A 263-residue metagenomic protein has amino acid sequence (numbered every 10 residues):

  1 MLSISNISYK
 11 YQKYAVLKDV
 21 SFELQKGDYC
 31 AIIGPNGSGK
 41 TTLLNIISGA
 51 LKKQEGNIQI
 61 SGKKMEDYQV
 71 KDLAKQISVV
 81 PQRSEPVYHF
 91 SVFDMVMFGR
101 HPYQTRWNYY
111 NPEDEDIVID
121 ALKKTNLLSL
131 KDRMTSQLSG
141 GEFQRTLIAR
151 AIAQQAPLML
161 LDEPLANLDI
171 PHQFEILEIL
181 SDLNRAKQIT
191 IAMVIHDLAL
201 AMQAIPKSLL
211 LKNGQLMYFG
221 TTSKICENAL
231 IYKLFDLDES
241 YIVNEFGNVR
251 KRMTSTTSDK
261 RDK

Functional and structural regions predicted by a protein language model:
I33-P35: The feature captures the beta-strand-to-loop junction immediately N-terminal to the Walker
S48: Helix-to-loop junction immediately C-terminal to a conserved catalytic motif
G56-K64, L73: Conserved ABC transporter NBD signature motif
M134-L138, E142: Conserved ABC ATPase signature
M159-E163: Catalytic Walker B motif of ABC-type/P-loop ATPase nucleotide-binding domains
S208-T221: H-loop (His-switch) and adjacent beta-strand-loop-beta switch element of ABC-type ATPase nucleotide-binding domains
F235-K263: ABC ATPase nucleotide-binding domains
